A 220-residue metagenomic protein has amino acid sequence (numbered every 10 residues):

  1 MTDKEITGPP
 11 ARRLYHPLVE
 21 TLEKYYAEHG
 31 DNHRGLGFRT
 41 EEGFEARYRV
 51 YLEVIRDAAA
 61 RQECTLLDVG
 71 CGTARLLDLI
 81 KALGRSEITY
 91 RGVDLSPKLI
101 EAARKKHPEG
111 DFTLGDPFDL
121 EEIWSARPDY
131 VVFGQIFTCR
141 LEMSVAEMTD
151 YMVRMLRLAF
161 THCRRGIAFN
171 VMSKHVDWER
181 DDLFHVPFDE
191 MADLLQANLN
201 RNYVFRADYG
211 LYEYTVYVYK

Functional and structural regions predicted by a protein language model:
M1-H33: N-terminal, positively charged/glycine-rich alpha-helical extensions of SAM-dependent methyltransferases
G43-Q62, L79: Conserved alpha-helix/loop element of class I SAM-dependent methyltransferases that forms part of the SAM/SAH-binding
L67, A74-D119: Class I SAM-dependent methyltransferase SAM/SAH-binding core
D119-S125: Short conserved loop adjoining the S-adenosyl-L-methionine
Y130-T149: A short SAM/SAH-binding and catalytic strip from SAM-dependent methyltransferases
Y151-L158, H162: Short, conserved SAM-binding segment of the class I
C163-V171: Conserved beta-strand signature within the Rossmann-like core of class I S-adenosyl-L-methionine
W178-K220: Class I S-adenosyl-L-methionine
